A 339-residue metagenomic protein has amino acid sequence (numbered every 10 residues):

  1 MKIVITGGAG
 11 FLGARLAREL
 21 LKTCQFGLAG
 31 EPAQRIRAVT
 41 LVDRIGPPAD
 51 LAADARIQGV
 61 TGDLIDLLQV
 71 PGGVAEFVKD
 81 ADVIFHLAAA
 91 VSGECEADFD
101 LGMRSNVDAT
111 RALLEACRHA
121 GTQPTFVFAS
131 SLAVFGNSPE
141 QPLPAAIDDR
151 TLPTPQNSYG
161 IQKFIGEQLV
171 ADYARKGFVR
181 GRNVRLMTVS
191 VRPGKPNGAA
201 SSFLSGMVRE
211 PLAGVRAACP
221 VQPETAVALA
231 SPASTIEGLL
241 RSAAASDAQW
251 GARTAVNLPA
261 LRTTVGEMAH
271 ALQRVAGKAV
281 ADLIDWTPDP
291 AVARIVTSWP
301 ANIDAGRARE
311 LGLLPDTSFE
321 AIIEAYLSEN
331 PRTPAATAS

Functional and structural regions predicted by a protein language model:
K2-F26: N-terminal Rossmann NAD(P)H-binding glycine-rich loop of SDR-like oxidoreductase domains
T61-S105: NAD(P)H-binding glycine-rich loop region in Rossmannoid oxidoreductase-like domains and their noncatalytic homologs
R104, P139-N183: Catalytic helix-loop patch of NAD(P)-dependent Rossmann-fold dehydrogenases
R111-Q156: Conserved Rossmann-fold NAD(P)-dependent oxidoreductase catalytic core, especially the SDR/UDP-sugar
A171-A226, P232-S234: NAD(P)-dependent short-chain dehydrogenase/reductase
S190-P193, C219-L229, S242, G251-T263: Glycine-rich Rossmann NAD(P)(H)-binding loop
P211, S234, G238-V296, A335-A338: Mid/C-terminal beta-alpha module of Rossmann-like enzyme folds, strongest in SDR-family dehydrogenases/epimerases
P288, S298-E310, T317-S339: Amphipathic terminal alpha-helices
